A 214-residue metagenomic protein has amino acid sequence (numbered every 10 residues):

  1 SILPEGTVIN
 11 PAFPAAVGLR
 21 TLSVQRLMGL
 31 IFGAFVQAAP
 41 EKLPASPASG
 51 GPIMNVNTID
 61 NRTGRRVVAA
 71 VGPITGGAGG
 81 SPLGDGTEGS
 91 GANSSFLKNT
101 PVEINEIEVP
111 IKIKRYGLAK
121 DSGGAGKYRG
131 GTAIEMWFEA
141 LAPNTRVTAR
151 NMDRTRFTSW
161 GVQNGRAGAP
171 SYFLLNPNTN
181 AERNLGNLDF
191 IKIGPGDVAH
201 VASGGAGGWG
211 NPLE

Functional and structural regions predicted by a protein language model:
S1-E214: Glycine/proline-enriched, intrinsically flexible loops and inter-domain linkers
